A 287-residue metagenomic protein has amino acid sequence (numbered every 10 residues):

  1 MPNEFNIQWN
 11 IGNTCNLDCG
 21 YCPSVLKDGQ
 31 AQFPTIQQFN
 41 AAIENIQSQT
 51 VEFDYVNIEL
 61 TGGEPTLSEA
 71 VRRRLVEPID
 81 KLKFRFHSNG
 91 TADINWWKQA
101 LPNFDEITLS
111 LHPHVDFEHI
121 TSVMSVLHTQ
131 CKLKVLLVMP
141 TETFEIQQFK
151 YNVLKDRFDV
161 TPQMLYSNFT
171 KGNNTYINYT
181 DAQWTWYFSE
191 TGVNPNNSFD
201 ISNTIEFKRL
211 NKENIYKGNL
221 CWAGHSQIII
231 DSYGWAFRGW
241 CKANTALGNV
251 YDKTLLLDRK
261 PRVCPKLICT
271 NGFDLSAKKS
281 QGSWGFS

Functional and structural regions predicted by a protein language model:
M1-F5, Y233-S287: Flexible mid-to-C-terminal extensions adjoining Fe-S/redox cofactors in radical SAM and related proteins
M1-Q38, W240: Canonical Radical SAM [4Fe-4S] cluster-binding loop centered on the CxxxCxxC motif and its immediate flanking residues
C22, L26-Q30, I228, N271-G272 (+1 more regions): Cys/His-rich zinc-coordinating "finger/knuckle" motifs
L26-I36, F53-S68, I79-I94, P102-H119 (+2 more regions): Core AdoMet radical
Q38, A42-N45, R74-L75, W96 (+3 more regions): A general structural detector for well-ordered alpha-helical segments in enzyme core domains, enriched
S48-E52: Glycine-rich helix-loop-beta junction characteristic of Rossmann-like nucleotide cofactor-binding loops
E69-R73: Metal-dependent catalytic neighborhoods of phosphoester/phosphodiester hydrolases
D105-Y233, F237: Radical SAM enzyme [4Fe-4S]-AdoMet core and its adjacent flexible, acidic and glycine-rich loops/tails across
